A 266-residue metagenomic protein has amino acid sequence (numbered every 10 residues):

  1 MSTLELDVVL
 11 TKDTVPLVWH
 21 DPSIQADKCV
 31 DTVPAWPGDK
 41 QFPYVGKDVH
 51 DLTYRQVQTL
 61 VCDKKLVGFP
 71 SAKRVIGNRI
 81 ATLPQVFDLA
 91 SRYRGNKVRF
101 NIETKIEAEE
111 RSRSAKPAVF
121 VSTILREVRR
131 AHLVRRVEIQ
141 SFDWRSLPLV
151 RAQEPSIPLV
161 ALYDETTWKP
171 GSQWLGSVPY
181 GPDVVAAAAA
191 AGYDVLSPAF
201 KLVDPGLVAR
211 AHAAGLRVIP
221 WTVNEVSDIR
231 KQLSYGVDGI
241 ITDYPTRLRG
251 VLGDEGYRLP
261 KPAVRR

Functional and structural regions predicted by a protein language model:
M1-I24: GT-A fold catalytic core of metal-dependent nucleotide-sugar glycosyltransferases, centered on the diacidic
S2, P34-A35, G236-G239: Alpha-to-beta junction loops
L6-V8, T104, Y244: Generic detector of well-ordered alpha-helical packing
T11, I24, C62, V223 (+1 more regions): Hydrophobic pocket-lining residues within nucleotide cofactor-binding pockets
K12-T14, D27-K28, E110, I229 (+1 more regions): Active-site-proximal flexible loops/turns
H20-P158, L162-W168, P179, A191-D194 (+2 more regions): Metal-dependent phosphodiesterase/phospholipase catalytic core, i.e., the His/Asp/Glu-rich active-site region
V160-R266: C-terminal active-site rim and adjoining tail of enzyme catalytic domains
